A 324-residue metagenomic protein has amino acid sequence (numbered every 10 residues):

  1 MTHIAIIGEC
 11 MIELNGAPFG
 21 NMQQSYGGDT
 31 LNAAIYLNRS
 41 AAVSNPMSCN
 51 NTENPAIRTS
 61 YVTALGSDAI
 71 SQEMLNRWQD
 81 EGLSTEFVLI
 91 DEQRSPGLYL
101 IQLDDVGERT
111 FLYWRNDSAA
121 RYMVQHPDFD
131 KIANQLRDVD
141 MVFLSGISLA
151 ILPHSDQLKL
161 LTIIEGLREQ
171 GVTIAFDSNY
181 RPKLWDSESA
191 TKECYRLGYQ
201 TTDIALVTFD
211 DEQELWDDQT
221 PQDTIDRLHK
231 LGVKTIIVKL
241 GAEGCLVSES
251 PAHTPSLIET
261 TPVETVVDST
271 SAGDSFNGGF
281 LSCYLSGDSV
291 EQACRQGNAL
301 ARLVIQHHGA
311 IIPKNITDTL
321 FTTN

Functional and structural regions predicted by a protein language model:
M1-A17: Positively charged, low-complexity intrinsically disordered leader regions
M1-I4, D217, P221-N324: Conserved phosphate-binding/catalytic region of the ribokinase-like
T2-A5, M47-P55, T85, D104-P255 (+1 more regions): Ribokinase/PfkB-type carbohydrate-kinase core domain
H3, P18-E108, N116-A120: Substrate-binding N-lobe of the ribokinase-like
E9, T63-S67, N179: Cofactor-binding loop segments of dinucleotide-utilizing enzymes, especially the Rossmann-like FAD- and NAD(P)+-binding
N21-G28, A69, S189, E193 (+2 more regions): Residues at secondary-structure transition points
L37, T208, G273: Short, conserved phosphate/pyrophosphate- and ester-handling motifs at nucleotide-, phospho-/glycolipid
